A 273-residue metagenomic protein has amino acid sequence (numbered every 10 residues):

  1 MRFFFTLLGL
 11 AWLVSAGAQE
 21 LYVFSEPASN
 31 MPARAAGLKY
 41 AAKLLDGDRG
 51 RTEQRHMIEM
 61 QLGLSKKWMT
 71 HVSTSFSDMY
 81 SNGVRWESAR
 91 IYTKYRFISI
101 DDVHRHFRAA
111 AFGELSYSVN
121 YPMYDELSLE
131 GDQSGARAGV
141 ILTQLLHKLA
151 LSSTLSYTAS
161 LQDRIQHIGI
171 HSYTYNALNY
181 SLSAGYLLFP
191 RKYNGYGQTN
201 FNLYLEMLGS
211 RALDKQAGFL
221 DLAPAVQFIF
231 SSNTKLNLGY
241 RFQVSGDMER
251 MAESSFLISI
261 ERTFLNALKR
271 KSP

Functional and structural regions predicted by a protein language model:
M1-F4: Positively charged n-region of N-terminal signal peptides that target proteins for export
T6-L8: Sec-dependent N-terminal signal peptides
L13-S15: N-terminal signal peptide c-region/cleavage motif recognized by signal peptidases
A18-D163, I170-P273: Transmembrane beta-barrel domains of Gram-negative outer membranes and organellar outer membranes
